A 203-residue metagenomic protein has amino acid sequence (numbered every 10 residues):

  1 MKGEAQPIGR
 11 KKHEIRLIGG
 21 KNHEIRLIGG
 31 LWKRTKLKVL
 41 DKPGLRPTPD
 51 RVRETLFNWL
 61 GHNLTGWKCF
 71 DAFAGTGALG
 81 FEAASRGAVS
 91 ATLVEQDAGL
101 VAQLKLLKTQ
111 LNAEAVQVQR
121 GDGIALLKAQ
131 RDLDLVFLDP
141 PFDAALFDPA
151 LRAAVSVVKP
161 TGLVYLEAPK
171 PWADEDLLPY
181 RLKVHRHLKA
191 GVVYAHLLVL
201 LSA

Functional and structural regions predicted by a protein language model:
M1-A203: Class I S-adenosyl-L-methionine-dependent methyltransferase catalytic core
